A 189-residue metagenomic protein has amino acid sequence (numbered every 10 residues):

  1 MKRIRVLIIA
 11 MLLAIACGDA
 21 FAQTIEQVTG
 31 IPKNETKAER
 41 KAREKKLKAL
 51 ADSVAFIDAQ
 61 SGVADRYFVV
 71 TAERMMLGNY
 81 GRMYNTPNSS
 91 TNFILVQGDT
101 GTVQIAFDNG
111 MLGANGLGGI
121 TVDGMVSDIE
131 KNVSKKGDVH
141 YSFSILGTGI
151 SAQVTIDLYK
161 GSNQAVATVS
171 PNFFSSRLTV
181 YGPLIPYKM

Functional and structural regions predicted by a protein language model:
M1-V28: Bacterial Sec-dependent N-terminal signal peptides
G18-A64: Sec-dependent signal peptide cleavage junction
Q27-P32, D128-M189: Helix-rich interaction surfaces within compact, conserved domain-sized segments that mediate assembly or partner
V54-A55, L77-S89: N-terminal post-signal-peptidase region of extra-cytosolic proteins
A59, N92, V154-I156: Residue-level detector of beta-strand structural context in well-folded domains
V63-M76: A short, Trp-centered hydrophobic/proline-enriched beta-strand micro-motif
E73-M75, A106-D108, D157, T168-S170: Surface loops and adjacent helix of pleckstrin homology
M83-K136: Mid-length scaffold segments of soluble, non-membrane domains
